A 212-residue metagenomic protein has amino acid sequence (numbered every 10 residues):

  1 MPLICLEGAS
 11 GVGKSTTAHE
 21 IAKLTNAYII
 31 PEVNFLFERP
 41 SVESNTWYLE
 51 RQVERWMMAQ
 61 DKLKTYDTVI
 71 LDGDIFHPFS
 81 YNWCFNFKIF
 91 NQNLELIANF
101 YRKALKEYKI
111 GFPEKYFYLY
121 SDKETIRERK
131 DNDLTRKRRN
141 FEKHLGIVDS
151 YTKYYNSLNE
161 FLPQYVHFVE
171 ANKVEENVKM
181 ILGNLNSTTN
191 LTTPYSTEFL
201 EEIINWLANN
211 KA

Functional and structural regions predicted by a protein language model:
M1-L3: Pre-Walker A (Motif I) flank of P-loop NTPase domains
L6: Hydrophobic anchor at the beta1->P-loop junction of P-loop NTPases
A9: P-loop (Walker A) phosphate-binding loop of NTP-binding proteins
K14: Conserved lysine of the Walker
H19-K64: Conserved substrate/cofactor phosphate-moiety recognition/catalytic segment in nucleotide-dependent phosphotransferases
T65-V69: Loop/turn-to-beta-strand initiation segments
Y81, F85-Y154: A glycine- and Lys/Arg-enriched "phosphate-lid" helix/loop adjacent to the NTP-binding pocket of small-molecule kinases
L134-K137, E142-A212: NTP-dependent small-molecule kinase module
